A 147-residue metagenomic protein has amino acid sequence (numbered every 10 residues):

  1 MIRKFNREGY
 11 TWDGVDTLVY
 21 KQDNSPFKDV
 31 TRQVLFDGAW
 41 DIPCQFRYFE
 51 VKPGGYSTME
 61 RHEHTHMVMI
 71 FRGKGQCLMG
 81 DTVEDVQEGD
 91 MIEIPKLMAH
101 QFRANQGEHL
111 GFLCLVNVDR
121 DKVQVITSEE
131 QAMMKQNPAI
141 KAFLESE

Functional and structural regions predicted by a protein language model:
M1-P43, T127-E147: A short, N-terminal "cap"/entry segment at the start of jelly-roll beta-barrel domains of the cupin/DSBH fold
R32, R47-H62, K96: Conserved short histidine dyad/triad with adjacent acidic residue
Y48, E93, G107-V125: A short hydrophobic beta-strand segment most commonly corresponding to one strand of the jelly-roll/cupin
G55, E63-H64, T82, M98-A99 (+2 more regions): A generic "binding-loop/recognition-motif" signal
S57-M59, C77-L78, I94, H100-Q106: Short beta-strand His + acidic residue motifs that chelate non-heme Fe in jelly-roll/DSBH and cupin folds
H64-H66, I70-G75: Glycine- and acidic-residue-biased ligand/ion/polar-headgroup-sensing regions
D81-K96: Short acidic-glycine-tyrosine-enriched beta hairpin
